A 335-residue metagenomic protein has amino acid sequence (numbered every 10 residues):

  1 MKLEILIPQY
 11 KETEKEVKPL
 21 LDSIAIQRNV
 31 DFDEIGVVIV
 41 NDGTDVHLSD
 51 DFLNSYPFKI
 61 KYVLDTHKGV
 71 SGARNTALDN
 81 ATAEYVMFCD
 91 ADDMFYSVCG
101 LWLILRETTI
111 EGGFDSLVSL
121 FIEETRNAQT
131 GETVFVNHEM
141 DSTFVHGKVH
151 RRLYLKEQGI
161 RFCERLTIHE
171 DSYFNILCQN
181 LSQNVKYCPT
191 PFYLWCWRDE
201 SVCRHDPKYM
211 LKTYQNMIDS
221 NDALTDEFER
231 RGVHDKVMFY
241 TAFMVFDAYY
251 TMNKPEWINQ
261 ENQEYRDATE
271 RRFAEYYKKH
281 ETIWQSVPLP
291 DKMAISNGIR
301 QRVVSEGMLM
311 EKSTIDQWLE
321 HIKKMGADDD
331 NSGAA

Functional and structural regions predicted by a protein language model:
M1-D222, E227-R231, K324-A335: Nucleotide-sugar donor-binding/catalytic module of glycosyltransferases that assemble extracellular/cell-envelope
G72, W257-A335: Membrane-interface aromatic/basic loop that binds lipid-linked glycans or pyrophosphate carriers, typified by
L78, R152, K156, Y240 (+3 more regions): General helical structural elements
C89-Y96, I168-Q179, L224, F243-N253 (+1 more regions): A short, terminal or domain-edge coil/loop segment
M140, M238-T241, P290: N-terminal functional modules and adjacent low-complexity/disordered segments of proteins
F192-R198, H205-D235, F239, F246-K254 (+1 more regions): Catalytic core of nucleotide-sugar-dependent glycosyltransferases
